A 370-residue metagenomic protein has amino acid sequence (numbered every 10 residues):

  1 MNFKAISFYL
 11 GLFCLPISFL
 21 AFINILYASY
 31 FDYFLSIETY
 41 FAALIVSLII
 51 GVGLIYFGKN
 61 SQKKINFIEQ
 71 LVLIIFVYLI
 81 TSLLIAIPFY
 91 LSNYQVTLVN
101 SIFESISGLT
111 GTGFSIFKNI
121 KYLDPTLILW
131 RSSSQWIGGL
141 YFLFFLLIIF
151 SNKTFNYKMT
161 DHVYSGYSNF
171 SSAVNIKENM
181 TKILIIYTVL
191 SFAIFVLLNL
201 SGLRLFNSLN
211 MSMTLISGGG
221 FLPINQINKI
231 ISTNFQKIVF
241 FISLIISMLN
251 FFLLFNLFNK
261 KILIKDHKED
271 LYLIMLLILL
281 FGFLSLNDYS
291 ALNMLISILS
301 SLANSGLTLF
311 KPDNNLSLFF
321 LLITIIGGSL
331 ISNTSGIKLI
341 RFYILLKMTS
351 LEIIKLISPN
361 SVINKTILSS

Functional and structural regions predicted by a protein language model:
M1-S370: Membrane-proximal intracellular helices of multi-pass ion channels
